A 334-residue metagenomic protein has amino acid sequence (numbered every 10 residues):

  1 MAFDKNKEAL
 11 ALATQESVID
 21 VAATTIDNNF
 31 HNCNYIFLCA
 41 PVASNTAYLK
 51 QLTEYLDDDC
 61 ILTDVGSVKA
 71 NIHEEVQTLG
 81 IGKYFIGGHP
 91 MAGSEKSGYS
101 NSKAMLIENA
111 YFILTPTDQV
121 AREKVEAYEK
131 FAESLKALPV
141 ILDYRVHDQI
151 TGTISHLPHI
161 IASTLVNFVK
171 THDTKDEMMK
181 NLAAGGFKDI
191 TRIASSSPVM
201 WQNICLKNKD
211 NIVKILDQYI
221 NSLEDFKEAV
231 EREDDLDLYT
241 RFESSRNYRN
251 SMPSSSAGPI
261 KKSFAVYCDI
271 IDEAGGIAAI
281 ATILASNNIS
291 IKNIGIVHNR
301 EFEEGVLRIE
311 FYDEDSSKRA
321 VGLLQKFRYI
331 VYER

Functional and structural regions predicted by a protein language model:
M1-V18: NAD(P)-binding Rossmann-fold cofactor-contacting core
K5-N6, A40, V65-S67: Short beta->alpha hinge that forms the Motif I/post-I loop of the SAM-binding pocket
S17-D27: Conserved SAM-binding strand-loop segment of SAM-dependent methyltransferases
I26-L56, C60-I61: Rossmann-like NAD(P)-binding element
Y48-S100: Rossmann-like NAD(P)(H) cofactor-binding subdomain of soluble oxidoreductases
L106-I193: Internal alpha-helical scaffold of NAD(P)-dependent oxidoreductase catalytic cores
K175-S245: Interdomain hinge/lid region at the active-site interface of Rossmann-like NAD(P)-dependent oxidoreductases
Y248-R334: A conserved regulatory-domain signal marking ACT and ACT-like small-molecule sensing domains and adjacent regulatory
